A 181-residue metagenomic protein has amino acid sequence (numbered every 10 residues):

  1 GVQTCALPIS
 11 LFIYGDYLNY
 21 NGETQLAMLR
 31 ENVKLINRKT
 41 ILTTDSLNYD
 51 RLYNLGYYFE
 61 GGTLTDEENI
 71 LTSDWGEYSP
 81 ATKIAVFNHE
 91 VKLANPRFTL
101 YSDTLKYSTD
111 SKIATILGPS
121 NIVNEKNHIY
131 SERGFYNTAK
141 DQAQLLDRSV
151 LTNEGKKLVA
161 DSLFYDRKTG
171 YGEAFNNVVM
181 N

Functional and structural regions predicted by a protein language model:
G1-L7: Short, small-residue-biased leader/transition segments that mark boundaries at the very start of proteins
A6, L29-K34, Y58-L64, F87-K92 (+3 more regions): Transmembrane beta-strand segments that form the barrel wall of outer-membrane beta-barrel proteins
A6, Y14-G22, T43-R51, T72-P80 (+3 more regions): Extended lipid/amphipathic-ligand handling interfaces
P8-S10, N37-I41, D66-I70, N95-T99 (+2 more regions): Solvent-exposed loop/turn segments connecting transmembrane beta-strands in outer-membrane beta-barrel proteins
